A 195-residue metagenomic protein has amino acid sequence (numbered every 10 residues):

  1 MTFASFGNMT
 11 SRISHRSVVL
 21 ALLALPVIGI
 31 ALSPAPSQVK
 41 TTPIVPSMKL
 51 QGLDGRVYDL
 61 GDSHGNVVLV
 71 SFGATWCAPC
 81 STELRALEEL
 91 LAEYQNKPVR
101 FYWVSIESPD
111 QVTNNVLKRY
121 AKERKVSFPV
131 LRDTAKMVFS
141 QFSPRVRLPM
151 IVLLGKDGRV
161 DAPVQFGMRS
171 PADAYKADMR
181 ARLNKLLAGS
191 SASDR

Functional and structural regions predicted by a protein language model:
M1-I13: N-terminal secretory signal peptides that target proteins for export/translocation
V19-G29: Bacterial N-terminal signal peptides
I30-L60: N-terminal "domain-start" segment that seeds a small globular fold
L60-S81: Short active-site neighborhood of thiol/selenol oxidoreductases, capturing the structured segment around
L69-V70, F101, I151: Hydrophobic beta-strand anchors of alpha/beta hydrolase catalytic cores
S81-R124, A135-Q141: Structural microenvironment flanking redox-active thiols in thiol-disulfide oxidoreductases
K125-P129, P144-V152: Structural micro-motif
L153-R195: Thiol-/selenol-based redox modules, centered on thioredoxin-like and closely related oxidoreductase domains
